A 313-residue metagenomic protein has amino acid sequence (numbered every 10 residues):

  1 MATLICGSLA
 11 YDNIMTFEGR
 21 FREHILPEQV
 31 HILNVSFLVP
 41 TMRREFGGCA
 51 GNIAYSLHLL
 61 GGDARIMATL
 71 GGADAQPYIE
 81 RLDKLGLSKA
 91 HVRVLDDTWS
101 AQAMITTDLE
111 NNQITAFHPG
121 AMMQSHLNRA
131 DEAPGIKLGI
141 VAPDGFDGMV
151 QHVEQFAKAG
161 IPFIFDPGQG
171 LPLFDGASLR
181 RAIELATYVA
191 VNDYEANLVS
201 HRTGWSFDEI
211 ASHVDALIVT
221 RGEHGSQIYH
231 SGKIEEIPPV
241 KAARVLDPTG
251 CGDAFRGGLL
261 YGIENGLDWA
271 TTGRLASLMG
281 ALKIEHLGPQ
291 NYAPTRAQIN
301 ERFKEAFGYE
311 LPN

Functional and structural regions predicted by a protein language model:
M1-R65, Q76-P77, Q124, E310-N313: Glycine-rich phosphate/adenosyl-contacting loop at the front of the ribokinase-like
T3, G62-A64, K89, F163 (+1 more regions): Hydrophobic anchor at the start of a short beta-strand that flanks the dinucleotide cofactor-binding loop
D63-A90: A glycine-rich beta-to-alpha transition motif near the start of alpha/beta enzyme domains, typified by
M67-G72, A90-S100, D215-R221: Beta-strand->loop->alpha-helix junctions that form or flank phosphate-binding loops in nucleotide-handling enzymes
A90-L95, A103-D147: Conserved phosphate-binding/catalytic loop of the ribokinase/pfkB sugar-kinase fold
Q102-T106, G225-I228: Short beta-strand scaffold segments in enzyme catalytic cores
Q151, A157-I164, G168-P238, R244: Conserved phosphate/ATP/ADP-binding segment of small-molecule kinases
G204-N313: Conserved phosphate-binding/catalytic region of the ribokinase-like
